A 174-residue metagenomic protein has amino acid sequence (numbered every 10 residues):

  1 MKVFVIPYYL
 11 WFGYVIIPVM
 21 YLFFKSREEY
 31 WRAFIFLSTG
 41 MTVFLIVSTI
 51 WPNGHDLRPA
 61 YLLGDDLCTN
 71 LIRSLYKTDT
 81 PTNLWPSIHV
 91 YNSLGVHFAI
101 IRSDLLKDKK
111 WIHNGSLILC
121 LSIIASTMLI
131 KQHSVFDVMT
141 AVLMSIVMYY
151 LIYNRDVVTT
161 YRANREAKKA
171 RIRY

Functional and structural regions predicted by a protein language model:
M1-V15: Interfacial helix-start motif at the membrane-water boundary
Y9, G13, L37, M41-L45 (+3 more regions): Alpha-helical transmembrane spans of integral membrane proteins, capturing the lipid-embedded, hydrophobic core of TM
Y14-P18, L94-A99, I118-S126: Hydrophobic, membrane-inserted alpha-helices
F24-D108, T159-Y174: Membrane-interface loops
M41-T49, I118-M128: Aromatic-anchored segments of alpha-helical transmembrane domains
Y61-L62, P81-W85, S122-Y149: Interfacial helix-loop-helix junctions of multi-pass membrane proteins
H97-R102, S145-Y153: Hydrophobic transmembrane alpha-helices
D108-L121: Short hydrophobic alpha-helices at membrane interfaces in multi-pass membrane enzymes
